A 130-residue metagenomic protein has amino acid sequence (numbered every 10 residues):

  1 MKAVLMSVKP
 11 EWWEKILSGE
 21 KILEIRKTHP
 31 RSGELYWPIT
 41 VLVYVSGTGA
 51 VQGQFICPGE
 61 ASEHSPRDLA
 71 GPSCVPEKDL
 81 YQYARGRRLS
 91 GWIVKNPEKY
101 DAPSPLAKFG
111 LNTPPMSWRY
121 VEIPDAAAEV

Functional and structural regions predicted by a protein language model:
M1-V130: Structured alpha/beta reader/binder surfaces that contact nucleic acids or chromatin modification marks
